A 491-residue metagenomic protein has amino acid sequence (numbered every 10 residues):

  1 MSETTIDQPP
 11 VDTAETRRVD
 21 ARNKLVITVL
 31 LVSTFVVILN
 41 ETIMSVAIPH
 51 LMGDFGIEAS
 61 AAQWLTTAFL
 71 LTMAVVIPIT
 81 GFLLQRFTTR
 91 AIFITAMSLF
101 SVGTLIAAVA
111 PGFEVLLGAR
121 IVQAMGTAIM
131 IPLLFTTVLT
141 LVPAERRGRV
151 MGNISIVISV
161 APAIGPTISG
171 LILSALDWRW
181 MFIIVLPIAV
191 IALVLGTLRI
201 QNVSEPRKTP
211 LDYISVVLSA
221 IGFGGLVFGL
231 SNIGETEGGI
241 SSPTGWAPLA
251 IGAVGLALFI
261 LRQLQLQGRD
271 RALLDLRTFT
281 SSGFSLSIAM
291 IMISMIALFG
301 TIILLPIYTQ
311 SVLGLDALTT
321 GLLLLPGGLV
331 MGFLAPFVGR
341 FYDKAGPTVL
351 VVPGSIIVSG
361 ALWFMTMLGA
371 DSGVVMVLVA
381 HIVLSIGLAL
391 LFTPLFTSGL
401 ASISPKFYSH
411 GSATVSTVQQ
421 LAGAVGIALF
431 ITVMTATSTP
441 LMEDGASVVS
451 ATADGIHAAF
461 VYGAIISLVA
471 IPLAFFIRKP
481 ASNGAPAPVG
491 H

Functional and structural regions predicted by a protein language model:
M1-L39: Cytosolic juxtamembrane N-terminal segment immediately preceding the first transmembrane helix of multi-pass
E3-D7, F475, K479-H491: Intracellular terminal tails of multi-pass secondary transporters
T4-D7, A192, T437-A446: Peri-membrane helix termini and adjoining interfacial loops of integral membrane proteins
T16-D20, K24, E145, L193-A220 (+5 more regions): Flexible interhelical linker loops that connect adjacent transmembrane helices in multi-pass membrane transporters
N23-L39, M44-I48, F55-G81, T88-G103 (+12 more regions): 12-transmembrane solute porter fold
V122-I156: Cytoplasmic helix-loop-helix junction between adjacent transmembrane helices in 12-TM secondary transporters
V138-P143, G196-Q201, L230, I260-Q265 (+2 more regions): Structural signal for the C-terminal ends of transmembrane alpha-helices and the immediately following loop
V157-V194, L211-S219, L226-L249: Helix-loop-helix hairpin linking two adjacent transmembrane segments in secondary transporters
